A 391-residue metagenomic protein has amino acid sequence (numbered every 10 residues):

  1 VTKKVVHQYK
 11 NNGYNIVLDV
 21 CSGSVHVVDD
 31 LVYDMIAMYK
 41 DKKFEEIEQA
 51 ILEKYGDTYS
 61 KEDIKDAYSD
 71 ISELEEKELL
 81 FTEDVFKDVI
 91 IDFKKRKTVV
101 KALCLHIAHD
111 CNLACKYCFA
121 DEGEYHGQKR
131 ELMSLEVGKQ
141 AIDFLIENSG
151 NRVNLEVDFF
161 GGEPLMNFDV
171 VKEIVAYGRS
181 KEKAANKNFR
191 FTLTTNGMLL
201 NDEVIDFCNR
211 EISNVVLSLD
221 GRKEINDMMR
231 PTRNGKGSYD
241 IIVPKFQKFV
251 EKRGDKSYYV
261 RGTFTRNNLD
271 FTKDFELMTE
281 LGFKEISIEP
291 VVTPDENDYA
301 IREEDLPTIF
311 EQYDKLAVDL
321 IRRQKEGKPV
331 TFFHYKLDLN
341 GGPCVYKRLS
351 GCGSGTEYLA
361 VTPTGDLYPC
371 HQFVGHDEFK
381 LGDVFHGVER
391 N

Functional and structural regions predicted by a protein language model:
V1-Y39: Acidic, low-complexity/disordered tracts enriched in E/D and polar residues
H7, E224-V243, Q247, E251-G355 (+2 more regions): Radical SAM enzyme [4Fe-4S]-AdoMet core and its adjacent flexible, acidic and glycine-rich loops/tails across
G13, G355-E357: Short loop/turn microsegments at loop-to-beta-strand junctions
K42-Y55: Short acidic, hydrophobic short linear motifs in intrinsically disordered regions
T58-D206, R210-E211: Conserved alpha-helical substructure of the radical SAM core
G138, I142-D158, N167-T293: Radical SAM/AdoMet-radical enzyme domain recognition
G375-N391: Flexible mid-to-C-terminal extensions adjoining Fe-S/redox cofactors in radical SAM and related proteins
